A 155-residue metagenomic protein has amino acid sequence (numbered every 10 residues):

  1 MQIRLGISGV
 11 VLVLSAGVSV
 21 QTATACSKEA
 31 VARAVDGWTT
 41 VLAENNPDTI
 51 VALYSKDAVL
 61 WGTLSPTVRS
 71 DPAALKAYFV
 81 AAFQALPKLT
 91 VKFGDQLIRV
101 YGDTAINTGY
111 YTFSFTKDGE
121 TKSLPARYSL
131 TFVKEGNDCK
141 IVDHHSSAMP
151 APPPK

Functional and structural regions predicted by a protein language model:
M1-L5: Positively charged n-region of N-terminal signal peptides that target proteins for export
S8-S19: Bacterial N-terminal signal peptides
V18-K56, P152-K155: Short, low-complexity N-terminal intrinsically disordered segments enriched in polar/charged residues
K28-A34, P47-Y101, K122-S123: A solvent-exposed, acidic/Ser-Thr-rich amphipathic alpha-helical stretch
F79, F93-I98, Y111-F113, R127-V133: Hydrophobic/aromatic beta-strand elements that line small-molecule binding cavities or substrate pockets in beta-rich
I98-A105, E120, F132-K140: A short, structured loop/turn motif at beta-sheet edges
D103-F113: A short hydrophobic beta-strand element
P125-P152: Short beta-strand edge/turn micro-motifs at domain boundaries
